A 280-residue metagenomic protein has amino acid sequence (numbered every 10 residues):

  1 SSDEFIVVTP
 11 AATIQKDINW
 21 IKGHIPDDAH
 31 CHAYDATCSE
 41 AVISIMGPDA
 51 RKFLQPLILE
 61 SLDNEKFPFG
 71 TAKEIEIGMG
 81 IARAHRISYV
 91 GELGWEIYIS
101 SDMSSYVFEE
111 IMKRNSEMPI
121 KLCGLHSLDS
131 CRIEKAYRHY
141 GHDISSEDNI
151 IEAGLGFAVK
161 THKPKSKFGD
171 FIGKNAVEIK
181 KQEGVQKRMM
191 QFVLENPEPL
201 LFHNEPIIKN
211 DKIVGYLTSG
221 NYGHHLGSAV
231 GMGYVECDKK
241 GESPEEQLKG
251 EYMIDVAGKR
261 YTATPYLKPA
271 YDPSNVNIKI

Functional and structural regions predicted by a protein language model:
S1-I280: Conserved, structured C-terminal
